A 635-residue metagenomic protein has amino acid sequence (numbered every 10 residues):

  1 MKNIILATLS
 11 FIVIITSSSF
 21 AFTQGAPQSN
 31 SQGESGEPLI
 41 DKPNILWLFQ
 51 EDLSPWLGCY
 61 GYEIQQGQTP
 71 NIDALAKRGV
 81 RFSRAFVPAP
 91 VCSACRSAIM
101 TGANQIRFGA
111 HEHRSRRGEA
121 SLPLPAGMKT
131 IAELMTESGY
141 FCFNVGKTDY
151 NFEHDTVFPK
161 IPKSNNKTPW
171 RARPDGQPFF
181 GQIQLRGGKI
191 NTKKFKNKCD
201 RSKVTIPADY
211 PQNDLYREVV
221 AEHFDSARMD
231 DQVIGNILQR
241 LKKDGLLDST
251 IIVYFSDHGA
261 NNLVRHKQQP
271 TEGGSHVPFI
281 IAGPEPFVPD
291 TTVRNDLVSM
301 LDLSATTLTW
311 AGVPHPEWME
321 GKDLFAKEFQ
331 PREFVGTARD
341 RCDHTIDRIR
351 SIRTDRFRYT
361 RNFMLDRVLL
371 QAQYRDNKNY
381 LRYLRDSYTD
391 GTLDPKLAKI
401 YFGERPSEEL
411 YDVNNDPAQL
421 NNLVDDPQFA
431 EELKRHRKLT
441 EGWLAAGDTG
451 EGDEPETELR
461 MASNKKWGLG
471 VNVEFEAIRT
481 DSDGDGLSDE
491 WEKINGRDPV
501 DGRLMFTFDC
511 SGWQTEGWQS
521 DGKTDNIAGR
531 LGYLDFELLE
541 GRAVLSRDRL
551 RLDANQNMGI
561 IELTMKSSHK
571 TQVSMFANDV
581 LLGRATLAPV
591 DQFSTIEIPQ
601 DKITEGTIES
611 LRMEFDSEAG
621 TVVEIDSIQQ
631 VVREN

Functional and structural regions predicted by a protein language model:
G25-P43, Q50, S54-P55, R81 (+6 more regions): Long, internal low-complexity/basic segments
D41, E63-T69, F86-V91, A120-M128 (+4 more regions): A short beta-strand-to-alpha-helix junction
W47-F49, S54-K129, L134-Y140: Active-site segment of extracytoplasmic enzymes that catalyze sulfate/phosphate-ester chemistry
I99, K147, F152-V157, D248-S249 (+4 more regions): Polar, surface-exposed loop/tail segments that function as active-site lids or cofactor/substrate-recognition elements
V204-T250, A260, P286-F287, W310: A long, amphipathic alpha-helix that forms part of the scaffold/cap immediately adjacent to metal-dependent active
K243-S299, G312, P316-E320, A338 (+2 more regions): Histidine-centered active-site microenvironments of extracellular/periplasmic hydrolases and transferases
E272, D343-D425, E432: C-terminal, low-complexity/hydrophilic appendages and adjacent surface loops of extracellular/periplasmic anionic
F536-K602, T607, A619, Q630: Extracellular ligand-binding interfaces
